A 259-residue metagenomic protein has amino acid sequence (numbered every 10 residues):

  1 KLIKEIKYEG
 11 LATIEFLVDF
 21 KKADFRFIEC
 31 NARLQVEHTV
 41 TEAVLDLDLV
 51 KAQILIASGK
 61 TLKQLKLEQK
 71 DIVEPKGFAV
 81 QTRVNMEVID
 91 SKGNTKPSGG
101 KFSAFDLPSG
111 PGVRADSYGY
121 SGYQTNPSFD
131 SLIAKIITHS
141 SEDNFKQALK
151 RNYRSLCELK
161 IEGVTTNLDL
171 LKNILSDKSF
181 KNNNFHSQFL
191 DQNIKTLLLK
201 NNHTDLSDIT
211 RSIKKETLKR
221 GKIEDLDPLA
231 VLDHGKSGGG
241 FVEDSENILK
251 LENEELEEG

Functional and structural regions predicted by a protein language model:
K1-E246, E252-G259: ATP-dependent carboxylate activation and anion-phosphoryl transfer catalytic cores that bind Mg-ATP to form
